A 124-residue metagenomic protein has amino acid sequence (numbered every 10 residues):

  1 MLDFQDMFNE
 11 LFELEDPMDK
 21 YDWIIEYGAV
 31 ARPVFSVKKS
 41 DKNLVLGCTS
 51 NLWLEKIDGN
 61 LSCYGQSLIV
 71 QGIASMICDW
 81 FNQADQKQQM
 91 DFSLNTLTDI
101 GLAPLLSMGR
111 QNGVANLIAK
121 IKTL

Functional and structural regions predicted by a protein language model:
M1-L2, L68-G72: Short acidic alpha-helix initiation/capping motifs at coil-to-helix transition points, especially at protein N-termini
M1-N51, E55, S62, F92-L124: N-terminal intrinsically disordered, cationic/polar leader segments that include organellar targeting peptides
D6-M7, I73-M76: A general alpha-helix detector
E26, S75-D79: Short, hydrophobic/amphipathic alpha-helical patches that form generic packing surfaces within helical domains
E55-I69, C78-N82: Conserved interaction-surface patches within small, structured recognition/assembly domains
A84-D91: Short, well-structured active-site flanking segments
